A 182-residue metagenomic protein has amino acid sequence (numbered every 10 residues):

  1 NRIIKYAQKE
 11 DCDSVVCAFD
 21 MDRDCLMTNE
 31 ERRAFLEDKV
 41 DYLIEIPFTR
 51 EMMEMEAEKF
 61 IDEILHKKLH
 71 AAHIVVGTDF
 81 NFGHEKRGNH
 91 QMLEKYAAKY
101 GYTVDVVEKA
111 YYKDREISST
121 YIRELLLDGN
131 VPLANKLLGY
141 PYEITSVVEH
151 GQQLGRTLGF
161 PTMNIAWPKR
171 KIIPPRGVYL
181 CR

Functional and structural regions predicted by a protein language model:
N1-R182: Nucleotidyltransferase catalytic core that binds NTPs
